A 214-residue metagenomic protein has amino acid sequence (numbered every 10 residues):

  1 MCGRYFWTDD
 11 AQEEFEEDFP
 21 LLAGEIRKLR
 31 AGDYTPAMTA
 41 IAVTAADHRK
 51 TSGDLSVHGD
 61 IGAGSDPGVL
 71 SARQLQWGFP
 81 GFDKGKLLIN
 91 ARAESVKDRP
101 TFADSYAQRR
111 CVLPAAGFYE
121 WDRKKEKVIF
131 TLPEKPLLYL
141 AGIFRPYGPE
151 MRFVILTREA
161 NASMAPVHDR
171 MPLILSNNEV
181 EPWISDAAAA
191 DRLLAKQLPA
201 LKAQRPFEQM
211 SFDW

Functional and structural regions predicted by a protein language model:
M1-W214: Short linear sequence motif anchored by a di-proline
